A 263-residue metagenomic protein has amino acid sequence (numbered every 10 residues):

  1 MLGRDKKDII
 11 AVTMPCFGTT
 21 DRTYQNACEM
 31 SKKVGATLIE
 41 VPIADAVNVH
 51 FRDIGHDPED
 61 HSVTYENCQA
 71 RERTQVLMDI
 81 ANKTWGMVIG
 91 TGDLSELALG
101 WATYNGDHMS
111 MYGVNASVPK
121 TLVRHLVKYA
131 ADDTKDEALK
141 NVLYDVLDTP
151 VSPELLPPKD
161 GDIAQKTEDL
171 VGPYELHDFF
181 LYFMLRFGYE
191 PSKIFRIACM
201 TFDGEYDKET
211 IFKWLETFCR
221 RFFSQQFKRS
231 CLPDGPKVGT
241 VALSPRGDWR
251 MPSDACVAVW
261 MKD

Functional and structural regions predicted by a protein language model:
M1-D263: ATP/NTP-dependent adenylation/nucleotidyl-transfer catalytic domains that generate, transfer, or process NMP-activated
